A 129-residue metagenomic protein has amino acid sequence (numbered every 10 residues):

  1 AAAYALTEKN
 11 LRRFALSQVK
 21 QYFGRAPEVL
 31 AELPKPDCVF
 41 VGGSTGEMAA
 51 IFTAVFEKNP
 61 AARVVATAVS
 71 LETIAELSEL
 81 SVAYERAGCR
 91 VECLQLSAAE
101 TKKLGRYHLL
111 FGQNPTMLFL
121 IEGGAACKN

Functional and structural regions predicted by a protein language model:
A1, T7, F23-R25, G43 (+2 more regions): Active-site proximal loops enriched in glycine and acidic residues that flank catalytic Cys/His/Asp and coordinate
A1-P36: S-adenosyl-L-methionine
A2, E28, G46-E47, E72: Short alpha-helical
A5, A49, A75: Alpha-helical elements of the RecA-like P-loop NTPase motor core of helicases
P34-G43, R63: Short SAM/SAH-binding signature in class I
F52-P115: C-terminal substrate-binding/active-site "lid" region of AdoMet-derived donor-dependent transferases
I121-N129: C-terminal lobe and adjacent flexible extensions of AdoMet/dcAdoMet transferase-like proteins
